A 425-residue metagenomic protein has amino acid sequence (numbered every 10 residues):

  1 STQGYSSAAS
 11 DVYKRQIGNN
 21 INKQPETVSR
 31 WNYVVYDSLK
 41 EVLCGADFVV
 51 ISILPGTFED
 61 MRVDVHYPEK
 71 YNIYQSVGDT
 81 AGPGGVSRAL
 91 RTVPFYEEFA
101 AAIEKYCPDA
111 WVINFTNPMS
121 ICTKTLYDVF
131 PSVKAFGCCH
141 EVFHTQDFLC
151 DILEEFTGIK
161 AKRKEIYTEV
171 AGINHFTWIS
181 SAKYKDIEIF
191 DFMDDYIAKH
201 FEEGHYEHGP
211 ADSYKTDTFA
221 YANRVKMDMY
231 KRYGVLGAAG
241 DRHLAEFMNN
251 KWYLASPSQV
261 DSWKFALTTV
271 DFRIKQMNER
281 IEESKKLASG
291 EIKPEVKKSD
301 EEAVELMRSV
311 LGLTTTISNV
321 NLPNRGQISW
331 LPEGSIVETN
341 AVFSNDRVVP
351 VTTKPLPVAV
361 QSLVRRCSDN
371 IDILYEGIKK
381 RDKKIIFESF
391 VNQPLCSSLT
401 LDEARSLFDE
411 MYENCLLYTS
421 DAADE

Functional and structural regions predicted by a protein language model:
T2-Y13, Y418-E425: Single conserved hydrophobic/aromatic residue that forms the stacking wall/gate of nucleotide- or nucleobase-binding
S10-K14, R88-F95, V142: Phosphate/oxyanion-binding active-site loops and adjacent basic polyanion-contact surfaces
D11-G45, E59: Conserved N-terminal Rossmann-fold NAD(P) cofactor-binding segment
V50: N-terminal Rossmann-like NAD(P) cofactor-binding module of classical short-chain dehydrogenase/reductase
L54-F58, P118: Short glycine-rich anion-binding loops that position phosphate/pyrophosphate groups of nucleotides and phosphorylated
V63-Y67, Y71-C107, T116-L126: Rossmann-fold NAD(P)-binding glycine/threonine-rich loop
F99-I179, K183: Internal, well-ordered domain-core segments that constitute the primary functional module of diverse proteins
T157-S420: Long, compositionally biased stretches enriched for glycine and/or charged residues
